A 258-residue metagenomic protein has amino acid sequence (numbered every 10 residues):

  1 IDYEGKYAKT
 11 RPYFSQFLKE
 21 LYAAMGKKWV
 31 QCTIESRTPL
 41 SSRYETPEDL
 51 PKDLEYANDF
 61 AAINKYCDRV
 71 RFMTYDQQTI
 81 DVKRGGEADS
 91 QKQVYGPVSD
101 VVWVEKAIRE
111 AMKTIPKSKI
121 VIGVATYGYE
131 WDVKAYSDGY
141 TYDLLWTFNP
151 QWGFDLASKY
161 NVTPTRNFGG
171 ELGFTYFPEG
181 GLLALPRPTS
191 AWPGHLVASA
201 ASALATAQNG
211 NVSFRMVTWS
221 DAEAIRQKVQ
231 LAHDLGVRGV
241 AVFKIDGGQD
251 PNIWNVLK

Functional and structural regions predicted by a protein language model:
I1, V70, I122, A232 (+1 more regions): Conserved, mostly hydrophobic/aromatic
I1-Y3, V30-T33, A241-V242: Short beta-strand segments at enzyme active-site cores
D2-Y7, D246-G248: Conserved short loop/turn motifs at secondary-structure junctions
K6-K159: Substrate-binding surface in catalytic domains of secreted glycosidases
E48-A61, W219-H233: Short, acidic/polar
M73, R215-V217, F243: Flexible, active-site-adjacent loop/turn segments at secondary-structure boundaries
V124-L231: Glycan-binding loop/region signatures in secreted carbohydrate-active enzymes
Y129, E223-K258: Acidic/aromatic/glycine-rich contiguous surface patches that form carbohydrate-binding/processing clefts and analogous
